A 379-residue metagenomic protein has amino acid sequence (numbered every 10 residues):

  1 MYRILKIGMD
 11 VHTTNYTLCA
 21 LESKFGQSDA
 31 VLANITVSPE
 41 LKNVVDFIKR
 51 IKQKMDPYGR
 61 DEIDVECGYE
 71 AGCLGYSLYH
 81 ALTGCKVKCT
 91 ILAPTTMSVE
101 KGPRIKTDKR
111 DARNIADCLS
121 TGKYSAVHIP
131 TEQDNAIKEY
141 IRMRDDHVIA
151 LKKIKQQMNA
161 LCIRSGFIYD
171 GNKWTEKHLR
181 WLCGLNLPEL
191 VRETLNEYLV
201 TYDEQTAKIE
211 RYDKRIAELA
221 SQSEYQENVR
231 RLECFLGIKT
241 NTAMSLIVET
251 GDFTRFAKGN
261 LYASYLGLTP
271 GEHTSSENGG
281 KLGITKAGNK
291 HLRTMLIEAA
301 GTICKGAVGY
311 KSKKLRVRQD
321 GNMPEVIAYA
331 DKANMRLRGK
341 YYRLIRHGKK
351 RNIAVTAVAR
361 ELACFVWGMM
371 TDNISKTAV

Functional and structural regions predicted by a protein language model:
M1-V379: A detector of single, family-specific signature residues that are central to catalytic or substrate-handling motifs
